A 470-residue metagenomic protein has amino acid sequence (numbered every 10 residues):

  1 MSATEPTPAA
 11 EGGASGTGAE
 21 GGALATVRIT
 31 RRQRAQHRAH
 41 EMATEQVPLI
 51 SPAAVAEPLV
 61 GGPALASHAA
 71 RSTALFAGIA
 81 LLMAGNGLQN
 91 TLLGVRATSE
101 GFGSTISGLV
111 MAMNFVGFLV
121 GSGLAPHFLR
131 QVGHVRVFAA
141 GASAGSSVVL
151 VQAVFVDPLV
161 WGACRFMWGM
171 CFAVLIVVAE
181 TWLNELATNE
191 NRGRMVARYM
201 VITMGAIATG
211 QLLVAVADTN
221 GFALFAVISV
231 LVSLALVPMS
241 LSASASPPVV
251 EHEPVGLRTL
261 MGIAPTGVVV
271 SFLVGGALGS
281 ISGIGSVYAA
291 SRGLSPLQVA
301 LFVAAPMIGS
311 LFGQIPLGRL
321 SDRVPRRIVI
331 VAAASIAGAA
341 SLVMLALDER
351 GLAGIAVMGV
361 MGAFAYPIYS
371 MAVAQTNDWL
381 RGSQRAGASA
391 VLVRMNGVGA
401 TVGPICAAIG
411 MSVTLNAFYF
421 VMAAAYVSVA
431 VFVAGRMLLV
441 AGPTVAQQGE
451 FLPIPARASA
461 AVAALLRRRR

Functional and structural regions predicted by a protein language model:
S2-G13, G18-S67, P247-L257, R436-R470: Intrinsic disorder in cytosolic terminal tails and internal cytosolic loops of multi-pass membrane transporters
L65-F115, A264-S271, G279-Y288, R292 (+1 more regions): Helix-loop boundary and gating motifs at the non-cytosolic
L93, V174-A187, Y366-R381: Intracellular juxtamembrane helix-capping segments at the cytosolic ends of symmetry-related transmembrane helices
S104-T105, N189-Y199, P296, L380-L392: Loop-to-transmembrane helix entry/capping segments in MFS-fold secondary transporters and related SLC/MFSD carriers
G121-G133, D218, G313-P325, M411: Helix-to-loop junctions at the C-terminal end of transmembrane segments in multipass secondary transporters
R136-L150, S229, I328-V343: Structural signature of the two symmetry-related core transmembrane helices
L159-M167, L352-V360: Paired small-residue
V214-A215, S229-V249, V429-V440: C-terminal membrane-cytosol helix-exit motif in multi-pass small-molecule transporters
